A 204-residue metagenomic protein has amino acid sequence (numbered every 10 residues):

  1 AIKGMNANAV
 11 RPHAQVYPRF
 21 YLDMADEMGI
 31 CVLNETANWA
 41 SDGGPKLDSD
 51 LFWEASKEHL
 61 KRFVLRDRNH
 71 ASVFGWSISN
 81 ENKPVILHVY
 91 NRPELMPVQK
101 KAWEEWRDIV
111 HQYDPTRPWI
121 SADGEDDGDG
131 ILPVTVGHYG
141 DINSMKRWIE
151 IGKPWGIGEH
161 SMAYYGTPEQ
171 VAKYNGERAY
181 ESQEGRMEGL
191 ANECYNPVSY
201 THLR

Functional and structural regions predicted by a protein language model:
A1-A9: An acidic-aromatic substrate-binding cleft motif
A9-R204: Substrate-binding/catalytic cleft of secreted carbohydrate-active enzymes, primarily glycoside hydrolases
